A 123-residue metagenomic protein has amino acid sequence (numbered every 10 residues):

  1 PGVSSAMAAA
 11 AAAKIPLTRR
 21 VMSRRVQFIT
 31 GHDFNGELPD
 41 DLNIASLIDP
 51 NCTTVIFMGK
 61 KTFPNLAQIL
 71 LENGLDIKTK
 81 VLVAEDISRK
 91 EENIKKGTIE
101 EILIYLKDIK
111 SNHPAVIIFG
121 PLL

Functional and structural regions predicted by a protein language model:
P1-D33: Short glycine-cluster motifs
S23-R25, I29-L123: A contiguous loop/helix-start segment that scaffolds small-molecule binding in enzyme catalytic cores
